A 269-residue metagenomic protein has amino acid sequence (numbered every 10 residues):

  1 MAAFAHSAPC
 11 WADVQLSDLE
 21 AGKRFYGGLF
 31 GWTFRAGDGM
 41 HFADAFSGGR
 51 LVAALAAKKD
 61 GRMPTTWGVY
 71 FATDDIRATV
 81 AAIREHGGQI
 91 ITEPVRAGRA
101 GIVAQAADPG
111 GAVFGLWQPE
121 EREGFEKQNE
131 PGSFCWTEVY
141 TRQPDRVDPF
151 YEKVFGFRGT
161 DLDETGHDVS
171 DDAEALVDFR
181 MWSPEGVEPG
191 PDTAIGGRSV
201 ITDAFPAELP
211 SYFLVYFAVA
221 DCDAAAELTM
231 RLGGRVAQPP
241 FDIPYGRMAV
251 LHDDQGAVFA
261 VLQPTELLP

Functional and structural regions predicted by a protein language model:
A2-L51, E85, V95-G101, T141-T193 (+2 more regions): Core segments of cupin and vicinal oxygen chelate
A2-S7, D18-E20, K58-T66, A72 (+6 more regions): Short, low-complexity cationic-aromatic patches
A5, L16-L19, G186-G196, V200 (+1 more regions): C-terminal functional regions that serve as terminal interaction/effector modules
P9-A12, T66-T73, F114-W117, F134-E138 (+2 more regions): Short, structured motif recognition centered on aromatic/hydrophobic residues
D18-E20, F46-L51, V69-G110, P144 (+1 more regions): Vicinal oxygen chelate
A53-A56, Q105, F114-G115, I195-S199 (+1 more regions): Conserved beta-strand in the GNAT
A106-E126: Short, structured interface segments
E121-P131, L267-P269: A short, polar/charged loop-to-alpha-helix boundary motif
